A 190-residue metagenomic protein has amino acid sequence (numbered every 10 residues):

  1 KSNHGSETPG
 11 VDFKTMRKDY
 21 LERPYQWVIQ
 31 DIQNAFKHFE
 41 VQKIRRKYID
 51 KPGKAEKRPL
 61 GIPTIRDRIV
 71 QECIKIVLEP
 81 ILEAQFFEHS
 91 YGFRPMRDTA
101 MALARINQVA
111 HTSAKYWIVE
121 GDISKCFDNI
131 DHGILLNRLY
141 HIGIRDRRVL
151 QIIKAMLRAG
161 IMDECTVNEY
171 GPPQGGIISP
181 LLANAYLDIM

Functional and structural regions predicted by a protein language model:
K1-G5, I76-H89: Charged boundary/loop elements
K1-Y25: Non-catalytic, polymerase-adjacent accessory regions of viral genome-replication enzymes
V11, I76, G121-I123: Residues immediately flanking
Y20, G53, T64-R66, P95-R97 (+2 more regions): Short, flexible loop/turn elements at secondary-structure junctions
Y20-V41: Amphipathic alpha-helical blocks
V28, K43, K47, Q85-H89 (+2 more regions): Conserved polymerase palm-domain catalytic core
K37, Y48-K51: Non-catalytic beta-strand/loop surface segments
K51-V77, A84: Hydrophobic alpha-helical hairpins/lids featuring a short glycine-rich hinge
